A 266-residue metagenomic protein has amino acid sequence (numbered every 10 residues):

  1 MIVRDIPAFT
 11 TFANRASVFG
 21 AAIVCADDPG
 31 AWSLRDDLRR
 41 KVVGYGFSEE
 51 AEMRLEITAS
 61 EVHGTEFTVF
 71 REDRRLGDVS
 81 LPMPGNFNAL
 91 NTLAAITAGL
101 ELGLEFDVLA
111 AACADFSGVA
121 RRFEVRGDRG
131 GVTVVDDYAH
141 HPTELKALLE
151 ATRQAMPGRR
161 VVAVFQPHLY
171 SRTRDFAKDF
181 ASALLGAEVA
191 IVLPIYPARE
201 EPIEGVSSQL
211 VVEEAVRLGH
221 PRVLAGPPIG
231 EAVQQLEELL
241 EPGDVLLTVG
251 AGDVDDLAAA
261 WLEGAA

Functional and structural regions predicted by a protein language model:
M1, A21, R160-V162, V189 (+1 more regions): Structural motif
M1-V134, G158, E213-A215: Acidic, Mg2+-coordinating active-site environments of NTP-dependent enzymes
V18-A22, P221-V223, D244: Short active-site oxyanion
F19, R39, A187-E188, G243: Short, well-ordered alpha-helix to beta-strand connector turns
V24, G44, A163-F165, V192 (+1 more regions): Structural beta-sheet core signal
V119-R121, T143, E150-G219, A225-E231 (+1 more regions): Active-site beta-alpha connecting loops in nucleotide-dependent enzymes
V134-H140: Switch II (G3) loop of P-loop NTPases
E231-L262: A glycine-rich beta-strand to alpha-helix segment that forms a phosphate/ribose-binding loop at ligand/cofactor sites
